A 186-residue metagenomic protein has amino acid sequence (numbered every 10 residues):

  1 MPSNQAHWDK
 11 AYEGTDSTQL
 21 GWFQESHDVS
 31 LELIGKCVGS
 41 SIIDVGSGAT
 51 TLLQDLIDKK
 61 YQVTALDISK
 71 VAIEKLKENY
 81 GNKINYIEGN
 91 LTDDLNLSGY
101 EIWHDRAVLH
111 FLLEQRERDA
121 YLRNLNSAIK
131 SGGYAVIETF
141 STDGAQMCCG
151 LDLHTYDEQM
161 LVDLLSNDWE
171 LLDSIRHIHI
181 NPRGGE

Functional and structural regions predicted by a protein language model:
M1-S98, Q115-N124, A128, Y134-E186: Class I (Rossmann-like) S-adenosyl-L-methionine-dependent methyltransferase catalytic domain, capturing the SAM-binding
E101: Residue-level marker of regulatory loop/turn positions in helix-turn-helix DNA-binding domains and in histidine
H104: A conserved beta-strand element that flanks and buttresses the S-adenosyl-L-methionine
A107-F111: Short catalytic micro-motifs in class I SAM-dependent methyltransferases
